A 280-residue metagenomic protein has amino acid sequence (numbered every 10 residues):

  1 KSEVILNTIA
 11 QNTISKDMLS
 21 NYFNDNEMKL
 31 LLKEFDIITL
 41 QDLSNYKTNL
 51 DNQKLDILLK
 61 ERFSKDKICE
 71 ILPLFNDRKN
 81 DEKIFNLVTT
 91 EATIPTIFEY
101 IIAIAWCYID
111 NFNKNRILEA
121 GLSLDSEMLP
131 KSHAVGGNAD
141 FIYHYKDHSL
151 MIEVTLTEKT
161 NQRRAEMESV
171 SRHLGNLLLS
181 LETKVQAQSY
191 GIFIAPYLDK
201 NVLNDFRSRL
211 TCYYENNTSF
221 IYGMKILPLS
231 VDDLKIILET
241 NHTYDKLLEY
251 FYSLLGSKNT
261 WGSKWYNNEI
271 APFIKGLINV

Functional and structural regions predicted by a protein language model:
K1-R62, V280: Nuclease-adjacent, charged terminal/linker segments that flank catalytic cores
M28-L32, N45, N49-N279: Catalytic core segments in nucleotide and nucleic-acid processing enzymes
